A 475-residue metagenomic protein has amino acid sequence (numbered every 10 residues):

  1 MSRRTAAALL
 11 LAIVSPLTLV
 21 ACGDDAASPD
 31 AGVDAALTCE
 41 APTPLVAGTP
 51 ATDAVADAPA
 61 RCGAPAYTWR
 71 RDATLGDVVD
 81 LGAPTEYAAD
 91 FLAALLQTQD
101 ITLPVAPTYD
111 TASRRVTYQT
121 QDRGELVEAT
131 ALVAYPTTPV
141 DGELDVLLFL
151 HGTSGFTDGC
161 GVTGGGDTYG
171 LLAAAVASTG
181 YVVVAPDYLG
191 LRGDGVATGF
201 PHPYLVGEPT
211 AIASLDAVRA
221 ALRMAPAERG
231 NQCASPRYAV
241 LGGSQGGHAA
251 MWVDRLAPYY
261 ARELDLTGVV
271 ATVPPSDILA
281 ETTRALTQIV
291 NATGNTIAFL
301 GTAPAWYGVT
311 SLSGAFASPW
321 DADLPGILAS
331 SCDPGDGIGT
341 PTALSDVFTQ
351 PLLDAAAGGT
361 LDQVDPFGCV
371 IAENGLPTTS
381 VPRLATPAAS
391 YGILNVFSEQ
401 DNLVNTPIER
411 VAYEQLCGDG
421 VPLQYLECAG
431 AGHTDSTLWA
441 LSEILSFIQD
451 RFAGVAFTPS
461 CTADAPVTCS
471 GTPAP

Functional and structural regions predicted by a protein language model:
G32-V140, C469-P475: Catalytic-loop region of hydrolases
P42-L81, T85, I101, T272-R383: Accessory cap/linker subdomain of secreted extracellular hydrolases
T130-L132, G142-G155: Short beta-strand element of the alpha/beta-hydrolase
T153-I212: Cap/lid segment of the alpha/beta-hydrolase catalytic domain
Y204-A227: Alpha/beta-hydrolase active-site loop
R219-A292: Primarily recognizes the serine-hydrolase "nucleophile elbow" in alpha/beta-hydrolase and SGNH/GDSL folds
V370-I371, L403, R410-P475: C-terminal catalytic histidine-bearing segment of alpha/beta-hydrolase fold enzymes
P387-S390, L394-D401: Short beta-strand/loop motif that positions the catalytic acidic residue of the alpha/beta-hydrolase fold
